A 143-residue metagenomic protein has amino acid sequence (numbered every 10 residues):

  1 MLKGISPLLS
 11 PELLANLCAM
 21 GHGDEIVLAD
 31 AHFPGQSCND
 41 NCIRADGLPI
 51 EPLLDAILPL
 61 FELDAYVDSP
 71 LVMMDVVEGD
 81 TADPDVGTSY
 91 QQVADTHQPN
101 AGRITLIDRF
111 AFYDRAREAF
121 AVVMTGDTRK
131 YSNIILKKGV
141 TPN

Functional and structural regions predicted by a protein language model:
M1-R44: Long, hydrophobic N-terminal alpha-helical segment
P11-E12, C42-L58: Gly/Ser/Thr-rich active-site loops/lids in small-molecule metabolic enzymes that frequently grip phosphoryl groups
N16, M20-G23, A56-D64, S89 (+2 more regions): Change "in soluble alpha/beta enzymes" to "in soluble alpha/beta proteins
D24-V27, N41-C42, D64-Y66, P70-M73 (+3 more regions): Structural motif
A29, S37-D40, L54, S132-K137: Short, glycine/acidic-enriched capping/hinge loops at junctions between secondary-structure elements
I43-G47, L63, K138: Detector for the mature cores of small, proteolytically processed and post-translationally modified peptide effectors
M74-G79: Long, position-biased, composition-driven segments near the start of the mature protein
D80-N143: Glycine-rich, aromatic-bearing surface loops/beta-hairpins
